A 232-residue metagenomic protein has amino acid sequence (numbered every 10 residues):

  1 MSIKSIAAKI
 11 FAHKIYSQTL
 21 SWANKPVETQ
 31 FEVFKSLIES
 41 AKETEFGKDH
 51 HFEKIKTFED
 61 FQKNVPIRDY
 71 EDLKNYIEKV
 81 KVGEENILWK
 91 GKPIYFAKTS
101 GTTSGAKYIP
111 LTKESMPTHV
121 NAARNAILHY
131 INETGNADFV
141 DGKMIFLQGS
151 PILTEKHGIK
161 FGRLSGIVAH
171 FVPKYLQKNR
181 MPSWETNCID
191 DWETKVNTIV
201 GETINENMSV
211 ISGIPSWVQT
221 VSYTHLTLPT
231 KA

Functional and structural regions predicted by a protein language model:
M1-T29, F34-H51, I55-L226: Active-site phosphate/ATP/adenylate-binding loop shared across adenylate-forming ligases
T227-A232: A short, hydrophobic C-terminal helix/tail in secreted or cell-surface proteins
